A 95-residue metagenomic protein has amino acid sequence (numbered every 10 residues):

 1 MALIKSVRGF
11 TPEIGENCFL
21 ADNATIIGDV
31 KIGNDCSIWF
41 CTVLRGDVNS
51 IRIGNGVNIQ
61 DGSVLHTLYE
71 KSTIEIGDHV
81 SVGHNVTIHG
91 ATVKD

Functional and structural regions predicted by a protein language model:
M1-N17: Terminal amphipathic alpha-helical/low-complexity segments used for targeting or macromolecular assembly
P12, N17-L20, A24, V30 (+8 more regions): A structural motif detector for beta-strand N-caps
